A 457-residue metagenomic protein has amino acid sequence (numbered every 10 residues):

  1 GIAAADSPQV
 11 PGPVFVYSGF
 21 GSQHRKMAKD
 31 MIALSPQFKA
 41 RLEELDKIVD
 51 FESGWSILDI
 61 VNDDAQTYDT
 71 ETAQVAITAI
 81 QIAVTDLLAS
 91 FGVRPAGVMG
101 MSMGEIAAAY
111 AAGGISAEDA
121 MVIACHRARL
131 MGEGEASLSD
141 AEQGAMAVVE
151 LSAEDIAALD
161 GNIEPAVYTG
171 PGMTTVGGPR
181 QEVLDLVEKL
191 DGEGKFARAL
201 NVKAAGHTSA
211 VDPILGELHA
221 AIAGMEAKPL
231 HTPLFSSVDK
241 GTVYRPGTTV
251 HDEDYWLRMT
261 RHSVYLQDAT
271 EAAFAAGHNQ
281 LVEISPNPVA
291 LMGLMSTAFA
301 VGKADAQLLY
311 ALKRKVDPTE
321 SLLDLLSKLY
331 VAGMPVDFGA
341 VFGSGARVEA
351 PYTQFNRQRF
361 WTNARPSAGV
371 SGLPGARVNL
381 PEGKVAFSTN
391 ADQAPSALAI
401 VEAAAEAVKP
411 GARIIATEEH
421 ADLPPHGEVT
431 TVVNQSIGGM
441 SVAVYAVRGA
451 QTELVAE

Functional and structural regions predicted by a protein language model:
G1, E52-A73, G144-A145, G161-E164 (+4 more regions): Acyltransferase loading domain of fatty acid and polyketide assembly lines
G1-P8, P13, L45, A76-V98 (+2 more regions): Flexible, low-complexity segments
I2-A158, F196-A205, Q280-G293, L312-K313: FabD-like malonyl-/acyl-CoA
S22-H24, E105-A108, A117, E154-I156 (+10 more regions): Flexible loop/turn segments at secondary-structure boundaries
K47-S53, Q74, A112-V264, A304 (+2 more regions): Alpha/beta catalytic cores of group-transfer enzymes, especially the acyltransferase/condensing modules of polyketide
Y68, A112, T208-H219, G293-T297 (+1 more regions): Short glycine/threonine-rich loop-to-helix capping motif typified by GTGT followed within a few residues by an Asp-Pro
L88, L151-A153, I163-P165, G172 (+4 more regions): Phosphate/diphosphate-binding loops
A197, K203, Y352-E457: Acyl-thioester-processing domains in fatty-acid/polyketide/NRPS systems
